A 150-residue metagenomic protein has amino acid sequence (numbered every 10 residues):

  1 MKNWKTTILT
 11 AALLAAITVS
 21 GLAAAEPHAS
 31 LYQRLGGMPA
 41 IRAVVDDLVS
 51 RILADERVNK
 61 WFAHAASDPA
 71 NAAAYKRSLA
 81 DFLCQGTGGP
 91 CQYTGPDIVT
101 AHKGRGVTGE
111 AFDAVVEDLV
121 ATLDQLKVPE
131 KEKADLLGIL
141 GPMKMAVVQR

Functional and structural regions predicted by a protein language model:
M1-A11: Bacterial N-terminal signal peptides that target proteins for export
M1-N3, T18-G21: Polar low-complexity intrinsically disordered regions
T10-V19: Bacterial N-terminal signal peptides
A23-R150: Core of compact, soluble alpha-helical bundle domains
